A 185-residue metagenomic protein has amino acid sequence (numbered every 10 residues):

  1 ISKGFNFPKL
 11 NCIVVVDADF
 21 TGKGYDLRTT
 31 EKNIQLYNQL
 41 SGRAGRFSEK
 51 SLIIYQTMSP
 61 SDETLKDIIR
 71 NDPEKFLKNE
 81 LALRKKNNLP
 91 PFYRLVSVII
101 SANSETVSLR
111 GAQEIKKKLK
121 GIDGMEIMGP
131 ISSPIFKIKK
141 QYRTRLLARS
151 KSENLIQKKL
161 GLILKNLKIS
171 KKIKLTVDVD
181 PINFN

Functional and structural regions predicted by a protein language model:
I1-R28, Q39-N185: Accessory helical-bundle/CTD segments and flexible terminal tails appended to RecA-like ATPase motors
T29-N33: Short, conserved glycine- and acidic-residue-centered signature motifs in active-site or ligand-binding loops
L36: Glycine-rich S-adenosyl-L-methionine
